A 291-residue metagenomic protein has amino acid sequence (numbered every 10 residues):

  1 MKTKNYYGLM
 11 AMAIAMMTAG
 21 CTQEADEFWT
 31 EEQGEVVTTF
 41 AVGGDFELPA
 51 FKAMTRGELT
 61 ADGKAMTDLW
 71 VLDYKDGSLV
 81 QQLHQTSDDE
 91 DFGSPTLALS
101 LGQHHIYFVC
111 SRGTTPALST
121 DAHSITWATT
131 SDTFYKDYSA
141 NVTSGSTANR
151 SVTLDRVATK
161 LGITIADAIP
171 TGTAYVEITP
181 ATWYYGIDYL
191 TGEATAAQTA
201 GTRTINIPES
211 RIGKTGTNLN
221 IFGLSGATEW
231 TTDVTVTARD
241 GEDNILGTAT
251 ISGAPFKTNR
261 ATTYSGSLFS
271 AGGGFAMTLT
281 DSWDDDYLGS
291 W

Functional and structural regions predicted by a protein language model:
K2-L9: Bacterial N-terminal signal peptides that target proteins for export
K4, Q23-S94, L99, R260-W291: Acidic/polar, low-complexity intrinsically disordered N-terminal segments immediately downstream of a Sec signal
M17-G20: C-terminal motif of bacterial Sec signal peptides marking the signal peptidase cleavage site
E35-V37, S94, T147-N149, K160 (+2 more regions): Intrinsic-disorder/low-complexity, polar/charged segments enriched in Ser/Thr/Lys/Arg/Asp/Glu/Gln
V37-A41, W70, Y107, N149-S151 (+4 more regions): Beta-strand secondary-structure signal
E58-T120, G172-R260, G289-W291: Tryptophan-paired
I125-A166, I251-W291: Extracellular beta-sheet/turn segments enriched in Thr/Pro/Gly and aliphatic residues
